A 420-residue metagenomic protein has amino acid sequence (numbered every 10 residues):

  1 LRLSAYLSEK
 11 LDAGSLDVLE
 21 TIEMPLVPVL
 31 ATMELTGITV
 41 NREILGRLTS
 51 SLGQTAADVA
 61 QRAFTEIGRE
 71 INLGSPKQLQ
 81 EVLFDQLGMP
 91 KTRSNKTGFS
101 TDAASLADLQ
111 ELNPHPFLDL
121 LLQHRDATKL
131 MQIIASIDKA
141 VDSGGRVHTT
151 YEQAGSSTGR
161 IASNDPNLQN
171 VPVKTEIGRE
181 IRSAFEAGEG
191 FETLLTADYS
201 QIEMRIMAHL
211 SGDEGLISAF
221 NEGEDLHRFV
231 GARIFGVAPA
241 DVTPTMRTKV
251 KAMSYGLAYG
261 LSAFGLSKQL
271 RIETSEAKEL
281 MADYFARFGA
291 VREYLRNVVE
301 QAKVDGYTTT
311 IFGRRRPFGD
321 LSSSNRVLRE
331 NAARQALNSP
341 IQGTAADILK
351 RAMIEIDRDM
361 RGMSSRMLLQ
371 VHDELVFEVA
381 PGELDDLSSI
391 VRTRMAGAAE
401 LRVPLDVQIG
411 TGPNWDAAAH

Functional and structural regions predicted by a protein language model:
L1-E176, E186-T193, S200-E203, D213 (+5 more regions): Conserved "right-hand" nucleotidyltransferase catalytic core of DNA-directed polymerases
L35, P114, G144, H148-T149 (+6 more regions): Conserved catalytic core of nucleic-acid polymerases
I71-G74, R366-V371: Short beta-strand
S75, G382-S389: Short, conserved charged micro-motifs
L194-T196, E203-G236, R315-R329: Metal-dependent catalytic core segments for phosphate chemistry
F288-G289, T393-L401: A common structural junction motif
F377-P381: Short beta-strand-to-loop capping motifs
E400-G410: Conserved short beta-strand edge segments in small beta-sheet-based binding/regulatory domains
